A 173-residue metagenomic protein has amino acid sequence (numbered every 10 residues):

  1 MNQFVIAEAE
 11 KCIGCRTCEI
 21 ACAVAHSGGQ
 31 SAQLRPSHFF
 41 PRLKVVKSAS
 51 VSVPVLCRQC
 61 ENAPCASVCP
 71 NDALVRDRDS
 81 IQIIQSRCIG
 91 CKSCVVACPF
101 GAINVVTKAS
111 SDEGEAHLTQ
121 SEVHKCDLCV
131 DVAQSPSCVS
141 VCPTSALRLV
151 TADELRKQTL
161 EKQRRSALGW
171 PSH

Functional and structural regions predicted by a protein language model:
N2, I6, G28-R35, F40-S67 (+2 more regions): Flanking helices and flexible, charged tails adjoining ferredoxin-like Fe-S electron-transfer domains in multi-subunit
V5-C12, T17: N-terminal "mature ectodomain cap" immediately after the signal peptide in secreted/cell-surface glycoproteins
T17-Q33: Core segments of cupin and vicinal oxygen chelate
A23, P70, P99: A short local structural element in Rossmann-fold oxidoreductases
A25, D72, S145: Conserved N-box asparagine in the HATPase_c
Q59-A73, D77-I81: Ordered, amphipathic secondary-structure segments that act as subunit-interaction surfaces in large macromolecular
